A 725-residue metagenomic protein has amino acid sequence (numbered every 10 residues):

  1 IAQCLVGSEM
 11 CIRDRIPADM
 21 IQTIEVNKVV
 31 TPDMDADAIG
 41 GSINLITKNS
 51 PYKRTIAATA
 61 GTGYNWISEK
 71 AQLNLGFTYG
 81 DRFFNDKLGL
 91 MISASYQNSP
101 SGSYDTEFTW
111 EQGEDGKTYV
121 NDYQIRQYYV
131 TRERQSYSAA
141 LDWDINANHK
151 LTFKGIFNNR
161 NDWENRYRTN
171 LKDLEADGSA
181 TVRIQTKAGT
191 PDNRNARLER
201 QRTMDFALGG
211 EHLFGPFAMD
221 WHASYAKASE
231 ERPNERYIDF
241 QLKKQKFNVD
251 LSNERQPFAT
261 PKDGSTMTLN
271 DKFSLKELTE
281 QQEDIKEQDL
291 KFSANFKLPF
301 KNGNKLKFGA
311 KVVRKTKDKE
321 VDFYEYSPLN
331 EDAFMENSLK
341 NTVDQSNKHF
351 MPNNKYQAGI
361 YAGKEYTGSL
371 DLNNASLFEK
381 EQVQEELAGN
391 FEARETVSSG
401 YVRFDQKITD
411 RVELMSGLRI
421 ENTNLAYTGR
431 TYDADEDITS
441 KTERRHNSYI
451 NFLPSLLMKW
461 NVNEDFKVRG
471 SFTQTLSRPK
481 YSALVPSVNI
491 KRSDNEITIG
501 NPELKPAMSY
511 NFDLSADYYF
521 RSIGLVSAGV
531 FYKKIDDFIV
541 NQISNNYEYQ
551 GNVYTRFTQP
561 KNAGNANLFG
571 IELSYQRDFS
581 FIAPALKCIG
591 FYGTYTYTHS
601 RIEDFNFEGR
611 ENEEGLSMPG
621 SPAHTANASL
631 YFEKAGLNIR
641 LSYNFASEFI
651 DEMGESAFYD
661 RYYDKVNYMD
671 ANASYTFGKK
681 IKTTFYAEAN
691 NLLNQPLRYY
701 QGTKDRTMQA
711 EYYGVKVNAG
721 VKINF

Functional and structural regions predicted by a protein language model:
A2-G7: Single conserved hydrophobic/aromatic residue that forms the stacking wall/gate of nucleotide- or nucleobase-binding
R15-R54: A beta-strand signature from Gram-negative outer-membrane beta-barrel systems, especially the internal plug domain
S50-T55, F84-L88, N148, P216-A218 (+8 more regions): Short loop/turn motifs that connect adjacent beta-strands in outer-membrane beta-barrel proteins
K70-L171, Q201-L208, G215, P454-L456: Transmembrane beta-barrel wall of Gram-negative outer-membrane proteins
T186-D205, E385, G389-S398, N447 (+4 more regions): Outer-membrane beta-barrel signature, preferentially recognizing the C-terminal barrel domain of Gram-negative
L278-Q281, I285, N295-K297, K305-L306 (+3 more regions): Conserved C-terminal beta-signal and adjacent last beta-strands/turns of outer-membrane beta-barrel proteins
T316, A362-E365, E464-F512, Y532-T558 (+2 more regions): Surface-exposed extracellular loop regions of Gram-negative outer-membrane beta-barrel proteins, predominantly
Y532-K534, Y554-F649: Gram-negative outer-membrane beta-barrel transporters
